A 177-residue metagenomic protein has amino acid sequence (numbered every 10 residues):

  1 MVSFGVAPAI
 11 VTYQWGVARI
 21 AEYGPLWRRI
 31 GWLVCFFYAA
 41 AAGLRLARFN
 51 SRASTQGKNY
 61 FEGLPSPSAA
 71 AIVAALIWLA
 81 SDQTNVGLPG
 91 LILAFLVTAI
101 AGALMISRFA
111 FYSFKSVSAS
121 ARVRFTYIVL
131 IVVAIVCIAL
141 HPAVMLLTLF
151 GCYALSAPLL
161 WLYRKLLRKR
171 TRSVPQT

Functional and structural regions predicted by a protein language model:
M1-L46: Multi-pass membrane catalytic core of lipid/isoprenoid biosynthesis enzymes
F4, Y13, Y38, F49 (+3 more regions): Aromatic side chains
F4-A7, V11, A42, S51 (+3 more regions): Non-catalytic alpha-helical coupling and interface elements of nucleotide-dependent molecular machines and regulators
R19, F49, A80-T84: Transmembrane helix-loop junctions in multi-pass membrane proteins
P25, R29-W32, A47, L91-I92 (+2 more regions): Hydrophobic alpha-helical segments with strong N-terminal bias
R29-I72: Hydrophobic, well-structured mid-protein blocks that either form specific transmembrane helices
K58-T177: C-terminal membrane-associated helical module and adjoining short loops/tails
